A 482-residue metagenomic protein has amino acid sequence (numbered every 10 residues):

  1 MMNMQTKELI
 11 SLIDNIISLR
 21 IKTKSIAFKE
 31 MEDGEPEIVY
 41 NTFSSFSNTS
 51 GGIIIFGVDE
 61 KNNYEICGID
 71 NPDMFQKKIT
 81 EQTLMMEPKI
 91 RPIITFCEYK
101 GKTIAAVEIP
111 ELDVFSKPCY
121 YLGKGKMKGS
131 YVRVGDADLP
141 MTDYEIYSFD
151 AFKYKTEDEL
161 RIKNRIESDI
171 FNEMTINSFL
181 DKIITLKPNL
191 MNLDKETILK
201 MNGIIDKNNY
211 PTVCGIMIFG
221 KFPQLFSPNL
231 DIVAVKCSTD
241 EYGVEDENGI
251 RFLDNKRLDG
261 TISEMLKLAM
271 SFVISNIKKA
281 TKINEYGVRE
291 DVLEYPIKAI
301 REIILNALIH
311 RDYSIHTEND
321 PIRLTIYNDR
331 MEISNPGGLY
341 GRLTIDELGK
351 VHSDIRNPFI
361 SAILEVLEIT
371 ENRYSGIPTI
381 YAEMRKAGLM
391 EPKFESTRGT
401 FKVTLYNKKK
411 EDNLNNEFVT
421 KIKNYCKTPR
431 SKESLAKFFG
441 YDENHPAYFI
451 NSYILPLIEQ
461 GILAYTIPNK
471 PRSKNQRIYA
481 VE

Functional and structural regions predicted by a protein language model:
M1-A299, I304-K409, R430-S431, A436 (+2 more regions): Conserved N-terminal catalytic/coupling substructures associated with nucleotide/phosphate chemistry
I297, E443-A447, P471: Alpha-helix N-cap/helix-initiation sites
S353, R373, N415, T428 (+2 more regions): Short amphipathic alpha-helix initiation/capping segments at coil-to-helix junctions
L414-Y441: Short amphipathic alpha-helical interface segments
E443-E459: Short amphipathic alpha-helical interaction segments
I467-E482: Short, cationic-aromatic polyanion-contact patches
